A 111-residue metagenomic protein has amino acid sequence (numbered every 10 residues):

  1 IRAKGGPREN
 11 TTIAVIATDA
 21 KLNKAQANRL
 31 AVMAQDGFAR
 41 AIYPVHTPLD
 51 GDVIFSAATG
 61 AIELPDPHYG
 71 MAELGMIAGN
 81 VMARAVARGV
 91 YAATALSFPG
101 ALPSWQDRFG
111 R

Functional and structural regions predicted by a protein language model:
I1-R111: A structural signal for small-residue-enriched, beta-sheet-centric alpha/beta enzyme cores and oligomeric scaffold folds
